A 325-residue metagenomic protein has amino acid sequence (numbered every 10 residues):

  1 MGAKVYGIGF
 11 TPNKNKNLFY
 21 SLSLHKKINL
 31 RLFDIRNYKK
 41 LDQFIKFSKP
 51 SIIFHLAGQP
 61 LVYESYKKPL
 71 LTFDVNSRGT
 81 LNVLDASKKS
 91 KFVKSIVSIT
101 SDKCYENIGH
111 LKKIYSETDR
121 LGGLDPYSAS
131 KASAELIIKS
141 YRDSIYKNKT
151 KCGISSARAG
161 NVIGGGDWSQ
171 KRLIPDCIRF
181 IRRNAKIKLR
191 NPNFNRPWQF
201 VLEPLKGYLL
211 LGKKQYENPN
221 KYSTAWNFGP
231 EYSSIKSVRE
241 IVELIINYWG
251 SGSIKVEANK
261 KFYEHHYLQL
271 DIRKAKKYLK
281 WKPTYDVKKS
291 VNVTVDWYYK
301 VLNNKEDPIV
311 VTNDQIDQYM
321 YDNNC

Functional and structural regions predicted by a protein language model:
M1-A159, I163, Y319: N-terminal Rossmann-like NAD(P)+-binding domain of SDR-like oxidoreductases, especially those catalyzing
M1-I8, N161, I181-C325: C-terminal substrate-binding subdomain of Rossmann-fold SDR/epimerase-dehydratase oxidoreductases
K40, L71, R78, L173 (+2 more regions): Residue-level recognition of oxygen-bearing side chains
D42, D85, P175, E243 (+1 more regions): Active-site phosphate/pyrophosphate- and oxyanion-stabilizing loops and adjacent acidic/basic residues in soluble
L70-T72, K112-E117, R172-P175, K206 (+1 more regions): Glycine-rich, phosphate-binding/catalytic loops in enzymes
I138-Y141, C177, A275: Structural element of the ATP-grasp superfamily
